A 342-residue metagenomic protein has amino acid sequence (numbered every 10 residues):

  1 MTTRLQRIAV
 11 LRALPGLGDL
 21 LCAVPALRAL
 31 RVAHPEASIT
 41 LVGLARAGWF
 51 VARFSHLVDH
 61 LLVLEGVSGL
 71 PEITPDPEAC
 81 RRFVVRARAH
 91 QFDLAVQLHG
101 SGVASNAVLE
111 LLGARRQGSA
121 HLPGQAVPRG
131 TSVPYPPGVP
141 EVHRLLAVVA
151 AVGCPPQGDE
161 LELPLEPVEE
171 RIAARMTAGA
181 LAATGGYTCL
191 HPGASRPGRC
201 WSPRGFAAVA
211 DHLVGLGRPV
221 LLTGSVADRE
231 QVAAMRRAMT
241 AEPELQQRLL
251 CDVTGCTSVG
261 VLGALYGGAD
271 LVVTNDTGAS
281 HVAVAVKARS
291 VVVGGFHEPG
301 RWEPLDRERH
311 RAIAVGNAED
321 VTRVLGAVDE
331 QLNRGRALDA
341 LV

Functional and structural regions predicted by a protein language model:
M1-V342: Catalytic machinery of carbohydrate-active enzymes, primarily nucleotide-sugar-dependent glycosyltransferases
